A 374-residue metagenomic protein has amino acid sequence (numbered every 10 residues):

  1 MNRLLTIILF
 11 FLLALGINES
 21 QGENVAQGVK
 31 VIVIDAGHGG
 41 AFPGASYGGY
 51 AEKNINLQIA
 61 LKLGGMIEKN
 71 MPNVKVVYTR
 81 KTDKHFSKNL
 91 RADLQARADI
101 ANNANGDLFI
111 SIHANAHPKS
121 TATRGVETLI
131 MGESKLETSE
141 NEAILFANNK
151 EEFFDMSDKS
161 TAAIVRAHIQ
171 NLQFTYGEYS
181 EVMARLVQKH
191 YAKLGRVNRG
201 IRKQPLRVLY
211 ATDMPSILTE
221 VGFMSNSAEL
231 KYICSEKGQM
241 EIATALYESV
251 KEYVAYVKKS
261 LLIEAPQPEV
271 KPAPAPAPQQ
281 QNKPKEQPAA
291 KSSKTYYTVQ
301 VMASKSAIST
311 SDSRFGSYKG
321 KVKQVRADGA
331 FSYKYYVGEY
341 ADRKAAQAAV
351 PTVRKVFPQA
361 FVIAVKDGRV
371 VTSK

Functional and structural regions predicted by a protein language model:
N2-F10: Sec-dependent signal peptide recognition, specifically the positively charged N-region followed immediately by
F10-N18: Hydrophobic h-region of N-terminal signal peptides that target proteins for export in Gram-negative bacteria
G22-F154, G177, E181, M240 (+2 more regions): Catalytic-core regions of hydrolytic enzymes
V31-D35, K75-R80, L108-I112, E127-I130 (+6 more regions): Structural recognition of the beta-strand scaffold that forms the well-ordered cores of secreted hydrolase catalytic
N56, T298-I308: Short, surface-exposed ligand-recognition loops at beta-strand->loop->(often short) alpha-helix junctions that present
R166-L261: Active-site-adjacent mobile loop/cap segments within catalytic or ligand-binding domains
K259-Q280: Short, highly charged C-terminal tails/helix-capping segments
K283-K294, K305-K374: Extracytoplasmic
